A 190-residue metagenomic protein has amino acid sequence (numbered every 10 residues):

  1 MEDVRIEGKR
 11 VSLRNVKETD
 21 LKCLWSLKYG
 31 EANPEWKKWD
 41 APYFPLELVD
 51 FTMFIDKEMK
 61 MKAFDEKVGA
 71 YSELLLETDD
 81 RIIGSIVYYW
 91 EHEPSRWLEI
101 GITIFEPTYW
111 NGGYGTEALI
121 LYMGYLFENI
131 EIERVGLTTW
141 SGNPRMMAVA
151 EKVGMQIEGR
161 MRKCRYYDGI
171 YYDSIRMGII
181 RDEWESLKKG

Functional and structural regions predicted by a protein language model:
M1-C23, L27-P34, E73-G190: Acyl-donor (CoA/ACP) binding surface of acyl/acetyltransferases
Y29, D56, K60-F64, K189: Generic surface-pattern signal
N33-M59: Conserved GNAT-fold acetyl-CoA-binding loop/helix
D40-V49, V68-E73, G112-G115: Glycine-rich, flexible loop segments associated with nucleotide phosphate handling
T52-I55, D65, E128: Compositionally biased, low-structure terminal segments
E58-L74, G84: A short helix-loop-beta-strand connector motif used in the catalytic cores of GNAT acetyltransferases and, in some
